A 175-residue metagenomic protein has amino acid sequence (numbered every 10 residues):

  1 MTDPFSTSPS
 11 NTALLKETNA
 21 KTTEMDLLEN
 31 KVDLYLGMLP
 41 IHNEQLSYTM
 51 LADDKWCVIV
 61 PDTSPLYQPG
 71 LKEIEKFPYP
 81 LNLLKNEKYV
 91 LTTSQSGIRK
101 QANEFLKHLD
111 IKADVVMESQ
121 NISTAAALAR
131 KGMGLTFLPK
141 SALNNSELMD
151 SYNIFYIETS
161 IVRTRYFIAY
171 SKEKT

Functional and structural regions predicted by a protein language model:
M1-E44, S119: Central regulatory/effector-binding core of bacterial HTH transcription factors
S10-L15, K112-V116, R165-F167: Residues at or immediately flanking beta-strands
D26-L28, L84, A127-M133, I168: Hydrophobic residues within well-ordered alpha-helices
L28, Y48-T63, F77-K85, I157-R165: Short Pro/Gly-enriched coil loops immediately N-terminal to beta-strands
M38-L46, Q101-E104, H108, I122-Y152: A ligand-binding cleft/hinge motif common to bilobed small-molecule-binding domains
L39-P40, D62-T63, K140-A142, Y166 (+1 more regions): Short secondary-structure boundary segments
V60, L66-Q68, I74-L109: Secondary-structure junction motif
Y152-T175: A late-sequence structural motif
